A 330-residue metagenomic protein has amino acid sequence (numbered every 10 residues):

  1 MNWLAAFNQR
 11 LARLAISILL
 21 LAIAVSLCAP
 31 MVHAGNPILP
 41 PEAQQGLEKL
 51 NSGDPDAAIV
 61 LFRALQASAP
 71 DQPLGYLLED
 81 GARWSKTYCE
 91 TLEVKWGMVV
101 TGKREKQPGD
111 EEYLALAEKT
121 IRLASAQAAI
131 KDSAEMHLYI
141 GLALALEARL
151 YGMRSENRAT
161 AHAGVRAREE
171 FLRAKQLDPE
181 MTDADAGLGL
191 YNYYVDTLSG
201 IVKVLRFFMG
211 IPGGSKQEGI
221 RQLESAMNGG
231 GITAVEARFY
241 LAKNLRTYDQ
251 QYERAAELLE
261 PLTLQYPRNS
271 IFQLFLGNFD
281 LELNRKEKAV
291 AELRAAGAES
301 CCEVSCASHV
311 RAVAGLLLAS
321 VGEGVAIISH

Functional and structural regions predicted by a protein language model:
M1-R13: N-terminal secretory signal peptides that target proteins for export/translocation
A15-C28: Bacterial N-terminal signal peptides
C28-G35: Boundary at the C-terminal end of the N-terminal hydrophobic targeting segment
G35-P41, K49-F62, D71, A82-E180 (+3 more regions): Short coil/linker segments at helix-helix boundaries
L78, Y139, G187, Y240 (+3 more regions): Canonical tetratricopeptide repeat
G229-L283: Beta-propeller domains
N278-N284, R294-G324: C-terminal soluble interaction/assembly domains
